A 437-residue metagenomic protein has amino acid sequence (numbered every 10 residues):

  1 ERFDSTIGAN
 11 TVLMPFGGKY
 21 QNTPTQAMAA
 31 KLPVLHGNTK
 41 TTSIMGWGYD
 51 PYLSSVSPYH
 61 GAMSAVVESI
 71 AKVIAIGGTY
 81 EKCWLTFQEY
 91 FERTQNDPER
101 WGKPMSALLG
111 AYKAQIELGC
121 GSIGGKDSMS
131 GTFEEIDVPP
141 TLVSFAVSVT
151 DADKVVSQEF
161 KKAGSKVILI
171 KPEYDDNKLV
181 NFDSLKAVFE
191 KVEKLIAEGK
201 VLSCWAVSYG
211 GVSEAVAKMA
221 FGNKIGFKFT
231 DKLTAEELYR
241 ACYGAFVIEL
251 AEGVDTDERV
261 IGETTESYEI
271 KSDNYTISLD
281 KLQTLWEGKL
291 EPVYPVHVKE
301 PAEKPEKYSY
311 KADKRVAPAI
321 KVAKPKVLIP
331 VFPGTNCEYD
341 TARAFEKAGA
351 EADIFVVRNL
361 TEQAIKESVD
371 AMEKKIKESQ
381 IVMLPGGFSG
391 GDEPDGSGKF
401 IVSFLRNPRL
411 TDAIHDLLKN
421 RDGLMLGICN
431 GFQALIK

Functional and structural regions predicted by a protein language model:
E1-T42, Y49-S54, E99, P104-S106 (+4 more regions): Intein/HINT protein-splicing elements and their conserved insertion hotspots or analogous self-processing inserts
N22, Y52-E68, F404-P408: Glycine-rich anion/phosphate-binding loops
Q26-A30, M63-A71, M105-Y112, K186-E193 (+7 more regions): Predominant activation on well-ordered alpha-helical scaffold segments within soluble catalytic domains
H36-G46, G78-L85, S165-V167, S379-V382: Short coil-to-beta-strand
V56-D127, G131: A glycine-rich phosphate/pyrophosphate-binding beta-strand-loop-alpha-helix module
I74, Y112, I116, K161 (+4 more regions): Anion (oxyanion) recognition and catalysis
I248: Catalytic core of tubulin tyrosine ligase-like
D273-I428, F432-K437: N-terminal beta1-alpha1 cap of cysteine-dependent amidohydrolase-like domains
